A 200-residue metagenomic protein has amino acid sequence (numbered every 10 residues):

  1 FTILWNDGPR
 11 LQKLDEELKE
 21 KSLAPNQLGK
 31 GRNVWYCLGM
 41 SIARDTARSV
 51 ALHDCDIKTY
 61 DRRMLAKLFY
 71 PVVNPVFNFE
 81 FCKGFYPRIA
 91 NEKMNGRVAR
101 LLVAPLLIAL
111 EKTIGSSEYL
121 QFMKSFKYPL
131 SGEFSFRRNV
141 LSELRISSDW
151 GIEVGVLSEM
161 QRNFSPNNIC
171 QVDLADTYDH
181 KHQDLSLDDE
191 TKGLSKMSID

Functional and structural regions predicted by a protein language model:
F1-D45: Active-site-proximal specificity loops/subdomain of glycosyltransferases
N6, C82-F85, V172: Short glycine/serine/threonine-enriched helix-capping/active-site loop that flanks the nucleotide-sugar donor pocket
R44-K58: Short beta-strand-to-loop acidic/aromatic patch adjacent to the donor-nucleotide binding site
K58-R88: Conserved donor-nucleotide/metal-binding helix-loop-beta segment in metal-dependent transferases, i.e., the alpha-helix
A90-R97, I114-E133: A recurrent flexible, glycine/aromatic-enriched loop bordering the glycosyltransferase active site that acts as
A104-I114, K127-E143: Conserved nucleotide-sugar donor-binding and metal-coordinating catalytic region shared by glycosyltransferases
L144-S148: Conserved nucleotide-sugar donor-binding catalytic segment
W150-D200: C-terminal catalytic/acceptor-binding lobe
